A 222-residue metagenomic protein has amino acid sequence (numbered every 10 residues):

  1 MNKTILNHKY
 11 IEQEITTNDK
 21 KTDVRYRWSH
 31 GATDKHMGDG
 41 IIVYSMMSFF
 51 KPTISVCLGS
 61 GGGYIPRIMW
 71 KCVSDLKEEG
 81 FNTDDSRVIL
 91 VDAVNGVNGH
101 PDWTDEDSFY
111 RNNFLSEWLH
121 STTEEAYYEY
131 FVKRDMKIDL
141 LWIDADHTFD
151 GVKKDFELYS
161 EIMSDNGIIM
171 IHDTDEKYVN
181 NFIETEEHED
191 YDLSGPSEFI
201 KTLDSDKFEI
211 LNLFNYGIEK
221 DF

Functional and structural regions predicted by a protein language model:
M1-N2, E219: Generic cytosolic/nucleocytoplasmic N-terminal low-complexity/intrinsically disordered segments
N2, L6-F50: Class I SAM-dependent methyltransferase Rossmann-like catalytic core, especially the SAM/SAH-binding loop
H30, D34, Y44-F222: S-adenosylmethionine/decaboxylated-SAM
